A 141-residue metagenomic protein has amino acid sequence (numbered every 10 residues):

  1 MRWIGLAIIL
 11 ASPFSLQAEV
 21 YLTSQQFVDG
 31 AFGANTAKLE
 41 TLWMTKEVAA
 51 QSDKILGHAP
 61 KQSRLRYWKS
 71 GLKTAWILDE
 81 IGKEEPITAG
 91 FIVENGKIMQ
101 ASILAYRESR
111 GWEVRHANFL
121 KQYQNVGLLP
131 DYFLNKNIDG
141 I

Functional and structural regions predicted by a protein language model:
M1-I4: Positively charged n-region of N-terminal signal peptides that target proteins for export
L6-I9: Hydrophobic helical h-region of N-terminal Sec-dependent signal peptides in bacterial secretory/periplasmic proteins
S12-P13: N-terminal signal peptide c-region/cleavage motif recognized by signal peptidases
Q17-K136: Flexible, solvent-exposed loop/hinge segments and secondary-structure transition points
D139-I141: Glycine-rich and small/hydrophobic secondary-structure elements
